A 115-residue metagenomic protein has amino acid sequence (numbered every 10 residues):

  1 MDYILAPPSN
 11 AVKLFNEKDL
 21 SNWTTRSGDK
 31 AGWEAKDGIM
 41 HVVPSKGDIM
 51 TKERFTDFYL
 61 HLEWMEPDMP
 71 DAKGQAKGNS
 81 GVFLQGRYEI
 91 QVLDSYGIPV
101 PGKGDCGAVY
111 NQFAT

Functional and structural regions predicted by a protein language model:
M1-T115: Carbohydrate-interacting regions of secretory-pathway proteins
